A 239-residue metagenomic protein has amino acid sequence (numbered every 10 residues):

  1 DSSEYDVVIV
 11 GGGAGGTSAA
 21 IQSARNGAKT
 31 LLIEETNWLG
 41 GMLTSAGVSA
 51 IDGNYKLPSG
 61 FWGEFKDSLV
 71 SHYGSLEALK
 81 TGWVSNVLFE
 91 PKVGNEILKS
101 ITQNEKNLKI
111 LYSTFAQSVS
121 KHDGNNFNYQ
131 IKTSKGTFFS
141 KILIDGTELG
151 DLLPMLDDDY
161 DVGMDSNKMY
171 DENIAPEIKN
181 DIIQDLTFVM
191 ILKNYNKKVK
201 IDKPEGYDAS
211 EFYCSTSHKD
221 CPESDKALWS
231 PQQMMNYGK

Functional and structural regions predicted by a protein language model:
D1, Q22, S134-G136: Short strand-coil-strand connectors
S2-G13: Beta1/beta-strand and adjacent pyrophosphate-binding region of the FAD-binding site in flavoprotein oxidoreductases
D6, G27-T30, K141: Residues that mark the start of a beta-strand
G16: N-terminal Rossmann-fold NAD(P) dinucleotide-binding loop
Q22, A28-K29, E34-G124, D161 (+1 more regions): Conserved N-terminal/central alpha/beta ligand/cofactor-binding core
S120-T137: Conserved beta-strand-loop-beta-strand element in the redox core of flavoprotein oxidoreductases
S134-I142, G146-K239: Flavin (FAD/FMN)-binding glycine-rich loop and adjacent Rossmann-like elements that form
